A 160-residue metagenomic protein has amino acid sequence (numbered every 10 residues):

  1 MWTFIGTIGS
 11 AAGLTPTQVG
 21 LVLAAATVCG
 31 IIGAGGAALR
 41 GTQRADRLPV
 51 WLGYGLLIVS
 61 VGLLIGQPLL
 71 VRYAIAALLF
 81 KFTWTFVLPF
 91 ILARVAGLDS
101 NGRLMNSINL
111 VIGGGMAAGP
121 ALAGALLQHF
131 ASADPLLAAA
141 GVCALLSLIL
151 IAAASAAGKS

Functional and structural regions predicted by a protein language model:
M1-A24, I31: Extracytoplasmic gate region of multi-pass secondary transporters
T7, K81, L88-L98, G102: Intracellular helix-loop hinge segments at the cytoplasmic ends of transmembrane helices in 12-TM rocker-switch-type
G20-G30, F80, I108-I112: Transmembrane alpha-helical segments of major facilitator superfamily
V28-I32, G62, F82, G113 (+1 more regions): Hydrophobic/small/kink-forming positions within alpha-helical transmembrane segments of polytopic membrane proteins
I32-D46, L127-Q128: Helix-to-loop junctions at the C-terminal end of transmembrane segments in multipass secondary transporters
R44-I91: C-terminal transmembrane helical hairpin of 12-TM major facilitator-type secondary transporters
D99-S132, A140: A late C-terminal transmembrane helix in Major Facilitator Superfamily
P135-A153: Symmetry-related core transmembrane helices of the 12-TM Major Facilitator Superfamily/SLC fold
